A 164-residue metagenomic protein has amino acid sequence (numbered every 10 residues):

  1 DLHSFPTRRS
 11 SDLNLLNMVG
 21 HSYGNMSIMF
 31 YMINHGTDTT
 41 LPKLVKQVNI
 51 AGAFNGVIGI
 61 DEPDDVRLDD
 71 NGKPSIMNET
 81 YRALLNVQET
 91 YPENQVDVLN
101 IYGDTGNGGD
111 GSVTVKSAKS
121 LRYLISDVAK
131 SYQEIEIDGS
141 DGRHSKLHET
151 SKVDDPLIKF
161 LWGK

Functional and structural regions predicted by a protein language model:
L2-S10: Short, small-residue-biased leader/transition segments that mark boundaries at the very start of proteins
S4, Y23-G24, E149-V153: Phosphate/oxyanion-binding active-site loops and adjacent basic polyanion-contact surfaces
R9-N17: Gly/Ser-rich "nucleophile elbow"/oxyanion-hole loop immediately N-terminal to the catalytic nucleophile in hydrolases
N17-V19, Y102: Soluble periplasmic/extracytoplasmic beta-strand elements of cell-envelope proteins
V19-I28: Gly/Ala-rich beta-loop-alpha elbow adjacent to hydrolase catalytic centers
M32-K164: Helical cap/lid subdomain of alpha/beta-hydrolase-fold lipid enzymes that gates access to the catalytic pocket
